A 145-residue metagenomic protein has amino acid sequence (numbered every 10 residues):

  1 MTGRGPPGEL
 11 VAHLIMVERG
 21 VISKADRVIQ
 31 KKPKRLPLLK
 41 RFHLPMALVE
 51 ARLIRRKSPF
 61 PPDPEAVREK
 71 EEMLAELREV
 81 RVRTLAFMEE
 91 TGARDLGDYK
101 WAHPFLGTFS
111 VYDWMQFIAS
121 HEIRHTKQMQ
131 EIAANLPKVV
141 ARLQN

Functional and structural regions predicted by a protein language model:
M1-L48, E89-E90, L96-N145: Short, contiguous alpha-helical
L44-D95: Acidic/histidine-rich alpha-helical segments that form the ligand environment of transition-metal centers
